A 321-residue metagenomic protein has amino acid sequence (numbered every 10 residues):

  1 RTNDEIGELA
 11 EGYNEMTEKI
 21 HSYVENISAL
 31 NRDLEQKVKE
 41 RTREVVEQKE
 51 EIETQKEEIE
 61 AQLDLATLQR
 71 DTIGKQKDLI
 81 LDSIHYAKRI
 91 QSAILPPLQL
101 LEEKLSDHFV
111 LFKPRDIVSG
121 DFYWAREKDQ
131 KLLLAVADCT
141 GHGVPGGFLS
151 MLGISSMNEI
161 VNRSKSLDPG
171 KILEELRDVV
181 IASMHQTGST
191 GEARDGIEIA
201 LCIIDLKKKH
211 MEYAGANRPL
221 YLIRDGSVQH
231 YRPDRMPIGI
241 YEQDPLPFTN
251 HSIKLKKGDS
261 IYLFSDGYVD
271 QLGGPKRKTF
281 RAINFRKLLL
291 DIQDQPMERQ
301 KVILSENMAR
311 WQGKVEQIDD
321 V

Functional and structural regions predicted by a protein language model:
D4-G7, T140, Y268: Adenine-nucleotide cofactor-binding loop residues
E5-E40, E44-E47: Amphipathic coiled-coil signaling helices used for dimeric signal transmission
E11, K37, E47, T54-Q55 (+3 more regions): Acidic/polar-enriched heptad-repeat coiled-coil alpha-helices, especially the parallel dimerization/signal-relay stalks
G12, M16-I20, S155-R163, Q271 (+1 more regions): Signal-transmission/dimerization alpha-helices at domain junctions
V24-I27, N31, T42, K49 (+4 more regions): Interfacial residues of coiled-coil/leucine-zipper alpha-helices
N31, S164-L173, I292-K301: Short, charged, surface-exposed loops that flank catalytic or proteolytic processing sites
E58, D64-S260, G313-V321: … and, occasionally, acidic/histidine-rich disordered N-termini of signaling adaptors
H251-L263, Y268-V321: C-terminal catalytic subdomain
